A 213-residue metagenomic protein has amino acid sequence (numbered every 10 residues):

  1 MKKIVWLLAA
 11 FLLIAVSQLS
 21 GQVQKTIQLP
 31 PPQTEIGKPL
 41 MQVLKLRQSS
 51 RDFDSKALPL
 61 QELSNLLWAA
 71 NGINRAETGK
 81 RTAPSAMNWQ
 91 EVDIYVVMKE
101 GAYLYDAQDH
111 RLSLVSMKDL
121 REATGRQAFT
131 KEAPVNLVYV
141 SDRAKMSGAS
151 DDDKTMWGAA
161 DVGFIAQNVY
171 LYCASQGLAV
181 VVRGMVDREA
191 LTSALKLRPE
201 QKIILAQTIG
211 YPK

Functional and structural regions predicted by a protein language model:
M1-I4: Positively charged n-region of N-terminal signal peptides that target proteins for export
L7-V16: Bacterial N-terminal signal peptides
L19-A133: N-terminal amphipathic, basic helical "cap/leader" segment at the start of enzyme domains
Q33, Y139-R143, Y211: Short, small-residue-rich loop/turn micro-motifs
R47, L66, I94, V135-L191: Small-aliphatic-rich amphipathic alpha-helix that forms the alpha element of a beta-alpha
K196-K213: A glycine-rich helix N-cap at a beta->alpha junction
